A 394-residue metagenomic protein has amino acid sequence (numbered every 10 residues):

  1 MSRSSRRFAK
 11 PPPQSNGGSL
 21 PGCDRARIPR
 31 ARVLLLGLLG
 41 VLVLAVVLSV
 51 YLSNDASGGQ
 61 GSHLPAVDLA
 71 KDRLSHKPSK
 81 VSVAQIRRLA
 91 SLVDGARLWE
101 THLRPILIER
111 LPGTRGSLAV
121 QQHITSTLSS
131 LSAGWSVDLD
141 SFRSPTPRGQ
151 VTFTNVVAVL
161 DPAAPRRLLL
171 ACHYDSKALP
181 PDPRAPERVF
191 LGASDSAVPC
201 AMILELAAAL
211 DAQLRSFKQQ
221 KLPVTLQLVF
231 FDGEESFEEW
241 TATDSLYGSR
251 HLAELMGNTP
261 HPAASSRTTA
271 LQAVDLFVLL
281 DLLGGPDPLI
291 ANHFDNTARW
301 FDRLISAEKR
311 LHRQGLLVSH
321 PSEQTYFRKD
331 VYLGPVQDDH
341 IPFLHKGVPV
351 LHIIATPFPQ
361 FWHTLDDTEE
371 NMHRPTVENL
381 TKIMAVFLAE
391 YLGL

Functional and structural regions predicted by a protein language model:
M1-I28: Short, low-complexity, Lys/Arg-enriched N-terminal segments of secretory-pathway carbohydrate enzymes
R27-G37, L48-D55, G59-A84, R88-A163 (+1 more regions): A non-catalytic alpha/beta surface segment that caps or lines the substrate-entry region of metallo-dependent hydrolase
A84-V93, I106-G116, F142-P147, R184-A197 (+6 more regions): Second-shell loop/turn segments in exported
L92-P105, L131-S132, P147-F217, L222-F231 (+1 more regions): Catalytic-core environment of secreted peptidases
R97-P105, R115, A119-S132, V198 (+7 more regions): Extracytoplasmic/secreted proteins, especially bacterial periplasmic and envelope-associated proteins
R143-T146, P162-A164, Y174-A178, G233-F237 (+3 more regions): Solvent-exposed loop/turn segments at secondary-structure junctions within structured extracellular/periplasmic domains
E187-I305: Acidic/histidine-rich catalytic neighborhood of metal-dependent amide-processing enzymes
L276, L282-L394: Active-site-adjacent substrate-binding region of metalloamidase/peptidase-like peptide-processing proteins
